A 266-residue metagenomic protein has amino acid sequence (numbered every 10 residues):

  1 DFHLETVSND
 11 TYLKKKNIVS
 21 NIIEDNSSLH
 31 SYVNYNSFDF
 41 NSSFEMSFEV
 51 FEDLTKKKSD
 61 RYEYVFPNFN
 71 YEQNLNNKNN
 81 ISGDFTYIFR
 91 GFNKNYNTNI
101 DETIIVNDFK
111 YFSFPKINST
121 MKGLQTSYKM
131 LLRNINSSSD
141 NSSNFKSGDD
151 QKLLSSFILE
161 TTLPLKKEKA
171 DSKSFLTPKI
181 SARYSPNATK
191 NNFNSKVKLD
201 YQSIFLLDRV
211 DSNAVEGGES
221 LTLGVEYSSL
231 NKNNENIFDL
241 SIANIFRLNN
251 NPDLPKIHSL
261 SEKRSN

Functional and structural regions predicted by a protein language model:
D1-N266: Outer-membrane beta-barrel proteins and related beta-barrel translocases across Gram-negative bacteria
